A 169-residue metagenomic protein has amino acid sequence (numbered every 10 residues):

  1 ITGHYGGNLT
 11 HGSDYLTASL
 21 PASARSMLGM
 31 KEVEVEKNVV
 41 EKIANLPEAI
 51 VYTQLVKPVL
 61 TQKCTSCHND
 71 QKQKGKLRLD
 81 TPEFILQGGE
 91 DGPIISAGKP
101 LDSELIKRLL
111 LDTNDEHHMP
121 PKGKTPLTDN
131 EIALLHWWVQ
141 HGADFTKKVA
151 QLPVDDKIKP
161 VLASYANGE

Functional and structural regions predicted by a protein language model:
I1-Y5: Internal/C-terminal transmembrane anchor helices
L9-E169: Aromatic- and Gly/Pro-enriched helix-to-coil junctions and flexible linker segments
